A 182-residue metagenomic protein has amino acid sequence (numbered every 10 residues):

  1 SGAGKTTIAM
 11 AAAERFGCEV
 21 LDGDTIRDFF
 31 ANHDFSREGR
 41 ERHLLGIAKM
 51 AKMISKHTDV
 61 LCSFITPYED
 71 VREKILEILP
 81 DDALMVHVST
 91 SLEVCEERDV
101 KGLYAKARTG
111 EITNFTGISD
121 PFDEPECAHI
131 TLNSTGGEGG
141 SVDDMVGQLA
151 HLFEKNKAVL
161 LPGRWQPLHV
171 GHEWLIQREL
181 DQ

Functional and structural regions predicted by a protein language model:
G2-A3, P167: ATP-binding Walker
A3-K52: Conserved substrate/cofactor phosphate-moiety recognition/catalytic segment in nucleotide-dependent phosphotransferases
C18-V20, A83-H87, H129-T131: Conserved beta-strand scaffold positions in the cores of enzyme catalytic domains, especially in NTP/NDP-utilizing
F29, E38-D82, S89, E93 (+2 more regions): Glycine-rich phosphate-binding loop used to anchor ATP phosphates in small-molecule kinases, encompassing both
L79-L84, P125-H129, Q182: Short glycine-/polar-rich loops that comprise or flank the Walker A/P-loop and associated switch/sensor motifs
S89-L92, E97-G147: Small-molecule kinase domains that catalyze NTP-dependent phosphoryl transfer to phosphate-bearing small molecules
Q148-L152: C-terminal alpha-helix
E154-Q182: Nucleotidyltransferase catalytic core that binds NTPs
